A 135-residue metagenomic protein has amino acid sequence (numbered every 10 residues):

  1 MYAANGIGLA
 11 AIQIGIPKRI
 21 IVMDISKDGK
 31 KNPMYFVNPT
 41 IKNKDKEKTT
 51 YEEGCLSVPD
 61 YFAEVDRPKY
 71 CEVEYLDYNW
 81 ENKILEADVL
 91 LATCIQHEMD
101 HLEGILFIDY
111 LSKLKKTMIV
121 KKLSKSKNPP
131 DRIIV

Functional and structural regions predicted by a protein language model:
Y2-V135: Positively charged
